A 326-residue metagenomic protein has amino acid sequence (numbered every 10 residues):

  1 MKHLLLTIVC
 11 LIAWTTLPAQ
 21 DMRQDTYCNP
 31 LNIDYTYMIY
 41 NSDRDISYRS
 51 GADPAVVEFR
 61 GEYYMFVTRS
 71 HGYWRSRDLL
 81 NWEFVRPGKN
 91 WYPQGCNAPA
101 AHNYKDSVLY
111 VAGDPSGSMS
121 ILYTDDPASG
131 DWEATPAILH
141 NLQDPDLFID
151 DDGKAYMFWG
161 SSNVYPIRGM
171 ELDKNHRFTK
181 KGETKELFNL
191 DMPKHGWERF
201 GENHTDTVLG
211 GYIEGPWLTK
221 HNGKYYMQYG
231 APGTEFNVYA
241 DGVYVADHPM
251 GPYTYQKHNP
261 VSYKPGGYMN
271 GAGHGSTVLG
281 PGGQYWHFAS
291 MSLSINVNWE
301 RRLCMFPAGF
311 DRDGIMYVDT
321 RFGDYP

Functional and structural regions predicted by a protein language model:
M1-D21: Bacterial Sec-dependent N-terminal signal peptides
A19-P326: Carbohydrate-active catalytic/glycan-binding domains of CAZyme proteins, especially the secreted or lumenal ectodomains
